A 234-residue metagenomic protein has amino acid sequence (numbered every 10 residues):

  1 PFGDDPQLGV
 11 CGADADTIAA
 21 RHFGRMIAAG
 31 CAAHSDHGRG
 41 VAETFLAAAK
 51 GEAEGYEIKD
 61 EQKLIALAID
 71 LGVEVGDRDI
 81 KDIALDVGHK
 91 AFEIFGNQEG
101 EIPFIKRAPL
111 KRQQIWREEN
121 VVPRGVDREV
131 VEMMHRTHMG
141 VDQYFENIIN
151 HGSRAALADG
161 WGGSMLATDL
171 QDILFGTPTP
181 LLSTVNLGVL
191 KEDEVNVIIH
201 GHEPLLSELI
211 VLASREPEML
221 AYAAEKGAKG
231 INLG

Functional and structural regions predicted by a protein language model:
P1-G234: Metallocofactor- and cofactor-centric catalytic cores in central/energy metabolism, strongly enriched
